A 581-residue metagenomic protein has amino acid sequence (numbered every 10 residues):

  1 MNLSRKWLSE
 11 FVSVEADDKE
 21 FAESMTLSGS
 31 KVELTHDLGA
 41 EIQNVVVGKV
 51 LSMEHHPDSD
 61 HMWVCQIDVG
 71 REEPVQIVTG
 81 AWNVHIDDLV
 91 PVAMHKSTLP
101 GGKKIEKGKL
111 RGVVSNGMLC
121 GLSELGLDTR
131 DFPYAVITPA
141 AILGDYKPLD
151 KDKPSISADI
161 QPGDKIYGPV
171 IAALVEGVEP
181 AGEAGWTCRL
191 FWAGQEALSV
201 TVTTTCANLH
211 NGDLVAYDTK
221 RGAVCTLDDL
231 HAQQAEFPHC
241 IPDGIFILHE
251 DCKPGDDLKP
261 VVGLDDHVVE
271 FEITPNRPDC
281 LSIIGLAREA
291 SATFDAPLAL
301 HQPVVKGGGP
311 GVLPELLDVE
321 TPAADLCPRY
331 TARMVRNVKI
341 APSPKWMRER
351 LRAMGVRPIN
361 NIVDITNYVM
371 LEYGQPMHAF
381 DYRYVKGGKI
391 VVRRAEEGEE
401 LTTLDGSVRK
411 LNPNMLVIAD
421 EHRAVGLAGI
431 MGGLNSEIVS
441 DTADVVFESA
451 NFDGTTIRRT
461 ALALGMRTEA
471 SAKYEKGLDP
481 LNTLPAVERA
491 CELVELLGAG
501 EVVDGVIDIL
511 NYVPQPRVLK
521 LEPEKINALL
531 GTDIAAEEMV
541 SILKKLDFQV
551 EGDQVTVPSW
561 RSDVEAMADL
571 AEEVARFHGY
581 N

Functional and structural regions predicted by a protein language model:
M1-G311, V446, G465, E469 (+3 more regions): Phosphate-backbone binding interfaces of nucleic-acid-interacting proteins
N2-W7, A81-L89, P162-K165, P275-D295 (+6 more regions): Conserved phosphate/anionic-ligand binding catalytic regions in large, soluble enzymes, centered on
S4-R5, E23, P162-K165, E183-T187 (+2 more regions): Glycine/proline-enriched, intrinsically flexible loops and inter-domain linkers
L38-Q43, K220-L230, P303-L313, I365-Y373 (+3 more regions): A glycine-rich phosphate-binding loop feature that marks nucleotide/adenosyl-phosphate handling sites
V47-I77, G144, Q161-G163, G168-G182 (+2 more regions): Conserved mixed alpha/beta core segments that line enzyme active sites in large multi-domain catalysts
P154-P162, I340, R409-Q515: Conserved catalytic alpha/beta cores of large enzymes that bind or transform nucleotide phosphates and polynucleotides
G285, L519-N581: Extended, well-folded interaction surfaces typified by the phenylalanyl-tRNA synthetase beta subunit core
A290-P322, G498-I526, L530-D533, L570: Terminal amphipathic helices with adjacent charged low-complexity linkers/tails
